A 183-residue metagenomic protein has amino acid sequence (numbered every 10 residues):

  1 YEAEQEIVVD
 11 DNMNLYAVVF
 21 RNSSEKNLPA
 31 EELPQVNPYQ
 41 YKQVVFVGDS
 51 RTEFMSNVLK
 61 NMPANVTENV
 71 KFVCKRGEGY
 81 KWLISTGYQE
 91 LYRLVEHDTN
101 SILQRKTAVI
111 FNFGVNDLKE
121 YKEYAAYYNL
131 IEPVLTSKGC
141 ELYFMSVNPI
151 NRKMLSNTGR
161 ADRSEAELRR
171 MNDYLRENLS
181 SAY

Functional and structural regions predicted by a protein language model:
Y1-E6, S23: Surface-exposed interfaces of beta-sheet-rich extracellular modules
Q5-M13: Solvent-exposed segments in extracellular or luminal domains encompassing
N12-R21: Append "Rare intracellular matches occur via the same short Y/T/C beta-strand/loop motifs
S23-Y41: N-terminal, intrinsically disordered, polar/charged segments of Gram-positive cell-envelope systems that serve as
P38-A126: Conserved SGNH/GDSL esterase-like catalytic core that processes O-acyl groups on lipids and polysaccharides
E123-I131, S164-M171: Charged helix-capping and loop-helix junction motifs
S137-E141: A short helix->loop->beta-strand "cap" motif at the edges of active sites that frequently abuts
N151-Y183: Substrate-gating cap/lid alpha-helix
